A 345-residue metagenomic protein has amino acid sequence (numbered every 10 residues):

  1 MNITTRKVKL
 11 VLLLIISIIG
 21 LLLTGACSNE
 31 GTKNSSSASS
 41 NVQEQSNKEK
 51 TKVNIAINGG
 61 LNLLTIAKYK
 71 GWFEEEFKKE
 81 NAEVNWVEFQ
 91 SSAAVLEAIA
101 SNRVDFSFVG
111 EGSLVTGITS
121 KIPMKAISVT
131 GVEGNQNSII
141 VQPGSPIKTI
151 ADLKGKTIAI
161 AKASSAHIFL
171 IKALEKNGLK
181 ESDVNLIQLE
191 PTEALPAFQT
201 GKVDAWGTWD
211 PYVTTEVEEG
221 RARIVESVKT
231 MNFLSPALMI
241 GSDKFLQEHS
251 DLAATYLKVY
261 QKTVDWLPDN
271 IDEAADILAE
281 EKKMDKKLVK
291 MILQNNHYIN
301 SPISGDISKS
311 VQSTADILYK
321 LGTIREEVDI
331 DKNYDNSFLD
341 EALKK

Functional and structural regions predicted by a protein language model:
M1-K52, A342-K345: Short, low-complexity disordered leader/linker segments with a strong preference for bacterial N-terminal type II
N29-S36, S40, S164-N177, K258-M291 (+1 more regions): Ligand-binding clefts/hinges and TM-proximal coupling segments of bilobed small-molecule sensing domains
K33-K176, N185-Q188, D204-D210, F233: Short, glycine-/small- and polar/acidic-enriched structural segments that line small-molecule recognition paths
G71, E75, E97, S101 (+14 more regions): Solvent-exposed, polar/charged alpha-helical surfaces in well-ordered, non-transmembrane soluble domains, broadly
G112, L186-I187, P191-E280: Pocket-lining segment of extracytoplasmic ligand-binding domains
Q142-G144, K180, S242: Residue-level recognition of the GNAT/N-acetyltransferase active site
Q247-R325: Secondary-structure end/capping motifs
D316-K345: Conserved C-terminal helix/tail region of periplasmic/extracytoplasmic solute-binding proteins
